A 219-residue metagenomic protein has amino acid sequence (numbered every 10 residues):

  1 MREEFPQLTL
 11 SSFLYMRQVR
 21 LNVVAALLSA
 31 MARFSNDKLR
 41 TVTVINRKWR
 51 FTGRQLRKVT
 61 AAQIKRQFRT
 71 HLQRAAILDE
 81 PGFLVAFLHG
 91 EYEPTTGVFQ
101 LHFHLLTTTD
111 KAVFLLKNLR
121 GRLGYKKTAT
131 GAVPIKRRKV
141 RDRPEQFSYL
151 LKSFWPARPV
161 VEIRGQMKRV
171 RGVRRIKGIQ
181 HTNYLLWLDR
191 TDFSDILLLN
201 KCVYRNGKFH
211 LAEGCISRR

Functional and structural regions predicted by a protein language model:
M1-F99, T109-R219: Right-hand nucleic-acid polymerase module
